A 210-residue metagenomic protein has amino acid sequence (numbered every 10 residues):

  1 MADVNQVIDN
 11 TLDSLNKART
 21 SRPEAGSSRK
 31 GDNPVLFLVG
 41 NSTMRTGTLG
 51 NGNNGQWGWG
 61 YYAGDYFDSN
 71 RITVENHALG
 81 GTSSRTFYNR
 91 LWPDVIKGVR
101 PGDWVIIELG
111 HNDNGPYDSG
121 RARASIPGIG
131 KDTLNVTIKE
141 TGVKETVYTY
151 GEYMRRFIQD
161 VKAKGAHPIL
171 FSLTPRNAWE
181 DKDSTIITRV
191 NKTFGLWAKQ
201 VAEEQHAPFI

Functional and structural regions predicted by a protein language model:
N5-A78, P93-V105, R123-G130: Serine-esterase "nucleophile elbow" of acetyl-processing enzymes
N41, T82, H111: Gly/Ser/Thr-rich helix-start
T43, G81, P175: Residue-level detector of flexible, active-site-proximal loop/helix-junction positions within diverse enzyme catalytic
A78-S84, A178: Acidic helix-start/capping segments at beta-turn-to-alpha-helix junctions
S84-V95: Charged, often glycine-rich, active-site loop that binds/positions anionic groups
D94-I210: Alpha-helical cap/lid subdomain in secreted, periplasmic, or secretory-pathway luminal O-acyl-processing enzymes
